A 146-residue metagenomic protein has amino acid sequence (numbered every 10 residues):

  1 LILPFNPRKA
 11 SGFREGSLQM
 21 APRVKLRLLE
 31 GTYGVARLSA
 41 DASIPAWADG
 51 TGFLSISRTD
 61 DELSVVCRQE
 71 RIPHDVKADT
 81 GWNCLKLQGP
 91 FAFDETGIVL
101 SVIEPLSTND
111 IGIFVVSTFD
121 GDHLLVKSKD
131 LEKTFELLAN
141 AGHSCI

Functional and structural regions predicted by a protein language model:
L1-Q19: N-terminal amphipathic/basic-hydrophobic helices that include classical n-h-c signal peptides and signal-anchor
I2-P4, L87, L124, E132: Generic hydrophobic-segment detector
P7-A10, V76, T108: A generic alpha-helix propensity feature with a strong bias for hydrophobic helices
G16-P105, K133-I146: Regulatory modules associated with amino-acid/nitrogen control
P90, E95-K129: A structural feature that tracks compact, well-ordered secondary-structure segments with a strong bias toward
